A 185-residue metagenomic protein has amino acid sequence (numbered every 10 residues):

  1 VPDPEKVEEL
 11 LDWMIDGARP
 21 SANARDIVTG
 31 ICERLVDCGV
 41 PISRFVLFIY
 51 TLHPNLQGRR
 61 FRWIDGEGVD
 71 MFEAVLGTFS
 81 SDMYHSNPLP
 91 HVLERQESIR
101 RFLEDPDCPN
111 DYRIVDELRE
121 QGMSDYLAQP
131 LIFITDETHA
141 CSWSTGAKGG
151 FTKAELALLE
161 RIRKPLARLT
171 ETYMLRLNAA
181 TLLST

Functional and structural regions predicted by a protein language model:
K6, D16-G30: Signal-transducing coiled-coil linker helices
I15-R19, C32-V40, I49, H53 (+1 more regions): Short regulatory alpha-helical segment in sensory/regulatory domains of signaling proteins that mediates
L47-G77: GAF sensory/regulatory domain recognition with acknowledged cross-activation on helical regulatory dimers
D65-S124: Regulatory sensory and allosteric helical modules in signal-transduction proteins and certain transcription factors
E117, S124-E137: A short, aliphatic-rich beta-strand micro-motif
F133, A140-G150: Short beta-strand-to-loop transition segments that serve as allosteric relay/switch motifs in sensory/regulatory domains
G150-E171: Amphipathic alpha-helical "output/dimerization" segments
T172-T185: Signal-transducing coiled-coil/dimerization helices and immediately adjacent hinge/linker segments that couple sensory
